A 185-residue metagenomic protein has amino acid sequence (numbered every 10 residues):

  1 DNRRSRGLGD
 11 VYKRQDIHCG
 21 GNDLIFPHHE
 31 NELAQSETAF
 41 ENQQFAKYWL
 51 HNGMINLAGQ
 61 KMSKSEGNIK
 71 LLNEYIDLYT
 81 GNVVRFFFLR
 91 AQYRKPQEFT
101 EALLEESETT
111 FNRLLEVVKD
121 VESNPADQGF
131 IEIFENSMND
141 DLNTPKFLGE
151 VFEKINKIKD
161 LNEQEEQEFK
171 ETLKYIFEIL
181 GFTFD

Functional and structural regions predicted by a protein language model:
D1-Y12: Single conserved hydrophobic/aromatic residue that forms the stacking wall/gate of nucleotide- or nucleobase-binding
D10-K13, E37-Q44, F88, Q92-Y93 (+2 more regions): Hydrophobic/aromatic-lined pockets within catalytic cores
K13-L78: Catalytic cores of enzymes that engage adenine nucleotides and/or redox cofactors via long glycine-rich, Lys/Arg/His
P27-N31, T109-V117, E171-F184: Short, mixed-charge aromatic SLiMs
H51-I133, D140-N143, F152, N156 (+1 more regions): Catalytic adenosine-cofactor/nucleotide-binding cores of aminoacyl-tRNA synthetases and other
G149-D185: Basic, alpha-helical terminal appendages of large translation-related enzymes
